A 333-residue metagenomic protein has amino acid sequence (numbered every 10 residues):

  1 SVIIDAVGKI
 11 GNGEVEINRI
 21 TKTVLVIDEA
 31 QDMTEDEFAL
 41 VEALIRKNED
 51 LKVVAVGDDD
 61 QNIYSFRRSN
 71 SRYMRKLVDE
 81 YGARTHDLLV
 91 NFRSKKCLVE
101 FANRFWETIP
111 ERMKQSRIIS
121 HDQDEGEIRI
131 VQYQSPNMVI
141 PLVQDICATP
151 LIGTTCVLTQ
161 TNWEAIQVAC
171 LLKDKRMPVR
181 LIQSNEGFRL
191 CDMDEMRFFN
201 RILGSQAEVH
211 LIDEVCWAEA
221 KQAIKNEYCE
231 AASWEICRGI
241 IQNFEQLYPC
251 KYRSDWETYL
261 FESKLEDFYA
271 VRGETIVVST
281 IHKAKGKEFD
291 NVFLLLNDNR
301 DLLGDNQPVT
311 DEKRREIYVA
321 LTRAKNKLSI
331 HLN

Functional and structural regions predicted by a protein language model:
S1-L25, M33-A43, N48, E257-T280: Conserved helicase/translocase P-loop NTPase motor core
V2-D5, Q167, I236-G239: Amphipathic alpha-helical interaction segments
G11-R19, V139-T149: Short amphipathic alpha-helix with an adjacent loop that forms part of the alpha/beta core around
V24, Q31-D124, Q134, P141 (+8 more regions): Conserved helicase motor core of SF1/SF2 NTP-dependent helicases
E186-N200: RNase H-like two-metal-ion nuclease catalytic core shared by retroviral integrases and related mobile-element nucleases
F199-H331: Conserved helicase C-terminal RecA-like lobe
